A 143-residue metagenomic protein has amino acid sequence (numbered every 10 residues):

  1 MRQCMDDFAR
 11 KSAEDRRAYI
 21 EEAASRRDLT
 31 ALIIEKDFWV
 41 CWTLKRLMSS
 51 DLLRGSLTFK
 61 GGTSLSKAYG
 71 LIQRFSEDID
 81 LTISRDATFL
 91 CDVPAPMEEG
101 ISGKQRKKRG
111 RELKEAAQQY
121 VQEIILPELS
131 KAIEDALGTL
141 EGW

Functional and structural regions predicted by a protein language model:
M1-W143: Compositionally biased terminal segments of proteins
